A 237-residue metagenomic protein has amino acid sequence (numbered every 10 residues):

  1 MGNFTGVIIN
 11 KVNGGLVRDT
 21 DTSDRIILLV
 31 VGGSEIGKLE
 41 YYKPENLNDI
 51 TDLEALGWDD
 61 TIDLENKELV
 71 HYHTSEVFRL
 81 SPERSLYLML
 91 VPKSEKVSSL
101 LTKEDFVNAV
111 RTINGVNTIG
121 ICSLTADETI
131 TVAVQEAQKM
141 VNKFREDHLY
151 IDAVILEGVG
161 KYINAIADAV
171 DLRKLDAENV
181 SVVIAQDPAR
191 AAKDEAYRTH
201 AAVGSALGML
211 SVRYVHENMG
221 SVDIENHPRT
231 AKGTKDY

Functional and structural regions predicted by a protein language model:
M1-E40: N-terminal alpha-helical "arm" segments
M1-F4, D63-E76, D223-Y237: Short, charge-rich amphipathic segments
G6-N13, D24-L28, K67-Y72, S99-E104 (+2 more regions): Short amphipathic alpha-helical surface micro-motifs
V7, S23-I26, L86, V116 (+1 more regions): A broad structural signal for short, well-ordered beta-strand segments within beta-sheet-rich domains
V17-R18, V107-A109, V170-D171: A generic local secondary-structure boundary/capping motif
D21-S23, S81-P82, N114, L175: A generic structural signal for short, non-catalytic loop/turn and secondary-structure boundary residues
L29-V132: An N-terminal, globular interaction/scaffold subdomain
V31, L39, R111-Y237: A glycine- and small-residue-enriched flexible loop/hinge signal that marks low-structured segments
